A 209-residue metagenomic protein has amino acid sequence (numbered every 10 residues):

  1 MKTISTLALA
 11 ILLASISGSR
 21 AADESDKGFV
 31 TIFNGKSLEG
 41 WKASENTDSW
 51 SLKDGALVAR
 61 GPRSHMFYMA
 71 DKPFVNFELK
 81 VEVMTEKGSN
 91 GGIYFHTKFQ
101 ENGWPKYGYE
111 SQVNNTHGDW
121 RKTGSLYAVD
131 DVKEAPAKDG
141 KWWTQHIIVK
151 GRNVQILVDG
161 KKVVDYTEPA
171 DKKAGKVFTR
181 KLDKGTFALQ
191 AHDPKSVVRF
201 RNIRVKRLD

Functional and structural regions predicted by a protein language model:
T6-S15: Bacterial N-terminal signal peptides
G18-D209: Carbohydrate-interacting regions of secretory-pathway proteins
